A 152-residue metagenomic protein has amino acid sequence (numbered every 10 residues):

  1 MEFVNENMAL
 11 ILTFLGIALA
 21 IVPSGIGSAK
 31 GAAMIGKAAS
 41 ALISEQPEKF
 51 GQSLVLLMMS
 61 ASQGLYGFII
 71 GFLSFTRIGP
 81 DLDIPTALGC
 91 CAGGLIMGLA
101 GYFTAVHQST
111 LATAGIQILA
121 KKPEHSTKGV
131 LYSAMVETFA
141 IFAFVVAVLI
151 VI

Functional and structural regions predicted by a protein language model:
M1-I152: Hydrophobic, small-residue-rich transmembrane alpha-helices and their short perimembrane loops in multi-pass membrane
